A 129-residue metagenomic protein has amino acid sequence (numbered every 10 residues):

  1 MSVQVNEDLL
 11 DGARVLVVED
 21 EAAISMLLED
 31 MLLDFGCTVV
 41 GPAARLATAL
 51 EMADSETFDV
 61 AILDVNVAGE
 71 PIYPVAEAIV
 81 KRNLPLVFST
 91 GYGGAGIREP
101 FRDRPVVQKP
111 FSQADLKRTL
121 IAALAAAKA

Functional and structural regions predicted by a protein language model:
M1-R14, R98, S112-A129: Non-catalytic signal-transmission and effector/linker regions of two-component phosphorelay proteins
E19: Conserved acidic carboxylate
A22-G41: Two-component/phosphorelay signaling modules centered on CheY-like receiver
P42-V60: Acidic, metal-coordinating helix/loop segments flanking the phosphotransfer/catalytic sites of two-component signaling
D64: Active-site residues of response regulator receiver
A68: The feature encodes the CheY-like receiver
P74, K81, Y92-K109, A114 (+2 more regions): Alpha4 helix (beta4-alpha4-beta5 surface) of REC/receiver domains from two-component response regulators
V87-S89: Hydrophobic/aromatic residues positioned on beta-strands within the core alpha/beta folds
